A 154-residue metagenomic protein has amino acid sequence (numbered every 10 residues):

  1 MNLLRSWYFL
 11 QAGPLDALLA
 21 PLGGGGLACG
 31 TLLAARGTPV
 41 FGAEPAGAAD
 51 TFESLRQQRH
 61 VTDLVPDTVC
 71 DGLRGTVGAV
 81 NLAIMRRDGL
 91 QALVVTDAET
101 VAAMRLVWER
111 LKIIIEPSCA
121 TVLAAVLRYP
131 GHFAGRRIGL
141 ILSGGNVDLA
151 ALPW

Functional and structural regions predicted by a protein language model:
M1-W154: PLP-dependent amino-acid enzyme catalytic core
